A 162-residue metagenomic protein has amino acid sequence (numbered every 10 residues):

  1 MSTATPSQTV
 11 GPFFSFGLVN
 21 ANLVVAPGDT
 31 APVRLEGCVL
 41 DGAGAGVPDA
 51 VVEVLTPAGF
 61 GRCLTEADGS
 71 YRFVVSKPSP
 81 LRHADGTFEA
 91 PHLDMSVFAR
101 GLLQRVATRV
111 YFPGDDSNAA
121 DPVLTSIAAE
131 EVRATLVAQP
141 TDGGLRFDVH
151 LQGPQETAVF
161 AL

Functional and structural regions predicted by a protein language model:
M1-L162: Beta-strand-dominated extracellular/periplasmic modules and repeats in secreted or surface-exposed proteins
